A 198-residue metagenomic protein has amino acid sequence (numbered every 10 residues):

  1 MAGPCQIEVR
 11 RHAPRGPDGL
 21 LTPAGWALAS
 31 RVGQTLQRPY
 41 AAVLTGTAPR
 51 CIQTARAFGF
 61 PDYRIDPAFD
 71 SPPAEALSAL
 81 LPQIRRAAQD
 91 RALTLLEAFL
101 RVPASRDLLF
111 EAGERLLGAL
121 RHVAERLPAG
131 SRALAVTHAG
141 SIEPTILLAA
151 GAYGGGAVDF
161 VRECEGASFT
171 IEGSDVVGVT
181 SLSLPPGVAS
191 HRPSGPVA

Functional and structural regions predicted by a protein language model:
M1-A68, V102-R106, G156-G173: Active-site-proximal alpha-helix that buttresses catalytic centers in soluble enzyme cores
M1-C5, I65, S71-I84, A129-S131 (+1 more regions): Acidic, low-complexity terminal tails and accessory targeting/binding regions of phosphate-metabolizing enzymes
G3-R11, L44, L127-T137, S141: Beta-strand elements within well-structured catalytic alpha/beta cores of enzymes that handle phosphate/sulfate esters
P17-D18, F58-G118: Phosphate-handling substructures
L28-R31, R115-A119: Well-ordered alpha-helical segments embedded in enzymatic catalytic cores
P49-Q53, E114, G118, A139-P144: A structural signal for well-ordered alpha-helical segments within the folded catalytic domains of diverse enzymes
L100-P103, A124-L127, A149, Y153: Short, well-ordered alpha-helical segments in soluble proteins
L116-A129: A short, acidic, amphipathic alpha-helical segment used as a generic capping/interface helix at domain edges
